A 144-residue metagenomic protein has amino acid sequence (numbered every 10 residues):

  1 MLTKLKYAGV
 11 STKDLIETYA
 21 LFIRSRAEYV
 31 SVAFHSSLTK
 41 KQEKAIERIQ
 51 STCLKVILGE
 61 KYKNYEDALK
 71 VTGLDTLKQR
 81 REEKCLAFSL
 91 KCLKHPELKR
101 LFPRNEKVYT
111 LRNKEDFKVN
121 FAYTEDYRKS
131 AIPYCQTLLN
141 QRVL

Functional and structural regions predicted by a protein language model:
M1-L144: Hydrophobic/basic alpha-helical segments
